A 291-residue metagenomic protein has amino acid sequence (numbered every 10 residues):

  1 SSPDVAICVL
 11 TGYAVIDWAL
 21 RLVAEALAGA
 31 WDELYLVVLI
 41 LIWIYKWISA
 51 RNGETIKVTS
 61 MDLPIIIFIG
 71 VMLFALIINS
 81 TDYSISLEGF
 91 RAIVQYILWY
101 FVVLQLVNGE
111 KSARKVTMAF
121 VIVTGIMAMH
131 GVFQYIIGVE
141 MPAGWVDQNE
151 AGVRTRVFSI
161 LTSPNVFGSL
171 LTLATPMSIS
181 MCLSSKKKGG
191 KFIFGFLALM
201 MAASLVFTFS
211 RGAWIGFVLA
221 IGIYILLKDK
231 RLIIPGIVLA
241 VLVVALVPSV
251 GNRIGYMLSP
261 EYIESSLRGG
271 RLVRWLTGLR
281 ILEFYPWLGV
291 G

Functional and structural regions predicted by a protein language model:
S1-I48, F74-I78: N-terminal signal-anchor transmembrane segment
S1-V9, K111, L227-P235: Membrane-helix interface "capping/anchor" motifs
S2-L10, T55-F68, V116-T117, I193-F194: Membrane-interfacial loop-to-transmembrane alpha-helix junctions, especially the N-terminal start
V23-L27, I78-L87, V206-F207: Membrane-interface helix caps and helix-loop-helix hairpins in membrane proteins
A26-Y35, E88-A92, S159-L171: Membrane-interface micro-motifs in multi-pass membrane enzymes
W31-V38, S60-G70, Y83-Q105, K115 (+1 more regions): Aromatic-anchored transmembrane helix interface
I66-I77, Q95-L98, R114-V153, S159-L227 (+1 more regions): Alpha-helical transmembrane segments of multi-pass inner-membrane proteins
E150-T162, N252-G291: Membrane-interface loop/short-helix elements at transmembrane-helix boundaries of multipass membrane proteins
